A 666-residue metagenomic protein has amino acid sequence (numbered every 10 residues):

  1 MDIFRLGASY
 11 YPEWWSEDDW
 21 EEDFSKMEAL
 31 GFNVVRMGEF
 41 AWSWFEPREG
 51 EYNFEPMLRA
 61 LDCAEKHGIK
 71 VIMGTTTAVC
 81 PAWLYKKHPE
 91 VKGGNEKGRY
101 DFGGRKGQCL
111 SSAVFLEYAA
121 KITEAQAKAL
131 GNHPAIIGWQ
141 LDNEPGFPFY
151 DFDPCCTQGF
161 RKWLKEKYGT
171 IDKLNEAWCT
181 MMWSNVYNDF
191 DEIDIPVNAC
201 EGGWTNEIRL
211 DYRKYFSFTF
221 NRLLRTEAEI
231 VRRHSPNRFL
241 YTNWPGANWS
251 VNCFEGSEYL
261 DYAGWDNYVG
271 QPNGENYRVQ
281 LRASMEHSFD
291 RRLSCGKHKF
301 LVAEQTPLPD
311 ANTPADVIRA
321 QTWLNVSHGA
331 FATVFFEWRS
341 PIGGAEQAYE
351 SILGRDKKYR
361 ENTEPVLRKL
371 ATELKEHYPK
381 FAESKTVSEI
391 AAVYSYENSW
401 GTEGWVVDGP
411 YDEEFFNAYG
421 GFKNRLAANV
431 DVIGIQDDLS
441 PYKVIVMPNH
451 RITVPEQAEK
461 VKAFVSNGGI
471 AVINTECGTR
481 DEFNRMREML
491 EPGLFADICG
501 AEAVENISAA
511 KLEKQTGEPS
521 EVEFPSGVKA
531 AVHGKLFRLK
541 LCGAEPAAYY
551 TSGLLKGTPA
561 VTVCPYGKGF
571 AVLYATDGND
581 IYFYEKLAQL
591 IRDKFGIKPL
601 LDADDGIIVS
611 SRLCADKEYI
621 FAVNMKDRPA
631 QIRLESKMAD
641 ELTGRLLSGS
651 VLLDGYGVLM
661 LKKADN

Functional and structural regions predicted by a protein language model:
D2-F4, G31-N33, E65-V71, N132-I137 (+6 more regions): Short, well-ordered coil/turn segments that N-cap beta-strands
L6-E17, F40-E55, D101-Y118, P145-F149 (+6 more regions): The substrate-binding groove and active-site-proximal loops of carbohydrate-active enzymes, especially glycoside
A8, M27, V35, A64 (+7 more regions): Conserved, mostly hydrophobic/aromatic
E13-A29, R48-E65, E117, K121 (+3 more regions): Aromatic- and glycine-enriched glycan-recognition loops and surfaces that form the carbohydrate-binding subsites
W15-A29, A119-A125, P245-G256, P314-T322: Short, acidic/polar
E22-E28, R36-G98, E227-H234: Aromatic-lined substrate-binding rim segments of carbohydrate-active enzymes
K97-Y262, D266-L281: Polysaccharide-binding and catalytic clefts of secreted carbohydrate-active enzymes
F190-I193, R233, G246, S257 (+1 more regions): Carbohydrate-binding surfaces of carbohydrate-active enzymes
